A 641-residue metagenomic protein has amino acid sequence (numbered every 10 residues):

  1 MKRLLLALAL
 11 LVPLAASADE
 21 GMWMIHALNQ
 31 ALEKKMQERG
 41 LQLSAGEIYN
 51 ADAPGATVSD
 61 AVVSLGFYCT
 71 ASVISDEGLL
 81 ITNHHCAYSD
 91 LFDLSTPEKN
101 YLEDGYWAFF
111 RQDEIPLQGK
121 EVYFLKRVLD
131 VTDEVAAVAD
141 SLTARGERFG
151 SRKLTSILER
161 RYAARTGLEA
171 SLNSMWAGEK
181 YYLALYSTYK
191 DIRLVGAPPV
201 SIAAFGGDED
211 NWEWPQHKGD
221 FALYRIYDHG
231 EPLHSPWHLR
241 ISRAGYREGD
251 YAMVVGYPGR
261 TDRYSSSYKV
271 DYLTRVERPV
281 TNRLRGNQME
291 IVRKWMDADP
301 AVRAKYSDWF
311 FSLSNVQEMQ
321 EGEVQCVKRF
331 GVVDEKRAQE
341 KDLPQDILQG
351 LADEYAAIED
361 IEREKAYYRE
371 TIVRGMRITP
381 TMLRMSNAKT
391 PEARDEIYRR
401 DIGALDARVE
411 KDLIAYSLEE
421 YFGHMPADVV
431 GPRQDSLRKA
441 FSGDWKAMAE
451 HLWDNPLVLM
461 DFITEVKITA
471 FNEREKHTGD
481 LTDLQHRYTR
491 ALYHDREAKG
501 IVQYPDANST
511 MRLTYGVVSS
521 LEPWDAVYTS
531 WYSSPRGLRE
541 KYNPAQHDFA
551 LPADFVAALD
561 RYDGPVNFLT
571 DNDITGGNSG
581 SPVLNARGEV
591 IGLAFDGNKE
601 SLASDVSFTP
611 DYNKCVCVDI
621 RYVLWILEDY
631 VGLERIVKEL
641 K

Functional and structural regions predicted by a protein language model:
L4-P13: Sec-dependent N-terminal signal peptides
A15-K641: Terminal presequence/propeptide segments associated with secretion/organelle targeting and zymogen/polyprotein
